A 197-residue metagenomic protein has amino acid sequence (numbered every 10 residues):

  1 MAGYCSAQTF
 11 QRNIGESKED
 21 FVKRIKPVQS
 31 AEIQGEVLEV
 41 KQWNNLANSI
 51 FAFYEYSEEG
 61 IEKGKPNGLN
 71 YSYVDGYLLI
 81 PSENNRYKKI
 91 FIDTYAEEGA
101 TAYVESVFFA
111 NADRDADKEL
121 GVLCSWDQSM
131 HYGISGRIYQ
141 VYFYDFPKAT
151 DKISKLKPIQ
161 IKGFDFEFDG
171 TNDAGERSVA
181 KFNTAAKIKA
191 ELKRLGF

Functional and structural regions predicted by a protein language model:
A2-V40, S125-F197: Acidic, small-residue rich beta-repeat scaffolds with periodic aromatic anchors
R12-P81: N-terminal "first-domain core" detector
N44-E55, N111-C124: Acidic/hydrophobic-patterned starts of short beta strands in beta-sheet-rich repeat architectures
Y56-Y71, A96-A100, Q128-G136: Short consensus segments that form the blades of beta-propeller domains, in both extracellular/periplasmic
L78-K89, D145-K152: Surface-exposed loop/turn elements that mediate protein-protein interactions on large endomembrane-trafficking
K89-A96: Solvent-exposed serine/threonine-rich low-complexity stretches and specific carbohydrate-binding patches
A102-V107: Repeated scaffold domains used in trafficking and secretory/extracellular systems, primarily beta-propellers
F109-K118, F146-K152: A short, structured loop/turn motif at beta-sheet edges
